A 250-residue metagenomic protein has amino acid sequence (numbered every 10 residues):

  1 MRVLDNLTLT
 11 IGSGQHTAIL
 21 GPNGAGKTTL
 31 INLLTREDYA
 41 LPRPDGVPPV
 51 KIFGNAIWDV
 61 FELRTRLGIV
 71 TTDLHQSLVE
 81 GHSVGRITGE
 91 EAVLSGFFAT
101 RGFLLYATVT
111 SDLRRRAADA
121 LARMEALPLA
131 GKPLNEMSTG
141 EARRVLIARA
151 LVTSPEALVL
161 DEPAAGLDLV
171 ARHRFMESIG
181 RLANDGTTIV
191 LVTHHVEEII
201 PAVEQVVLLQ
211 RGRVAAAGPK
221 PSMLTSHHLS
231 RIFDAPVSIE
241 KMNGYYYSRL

Functional and structural regions predicted by a protein language model:
L94, F98, T108-L129: Conserved ABC ATPase "signature" region
A107-T108, P133-M137: Conserved ABC ATPase signature
S154: Conserved catalytic motifs of ABC-family nucleotide-binding domains
L158-E162: Catalytic Walker B motif of ABC-type/P-loop ATPase nucleotide-binding domains
T193-H194: H-loop/switch region of ABC-family ATPase nucleotide-binding domains
V206-P219: H-loop (His-switch) and adjacent beta-strand-loop-beta switch element of ABC-type ATPase nucleotide-binding domains
S226, S230-L250: ABC ATPase nucleotide-binding domains
